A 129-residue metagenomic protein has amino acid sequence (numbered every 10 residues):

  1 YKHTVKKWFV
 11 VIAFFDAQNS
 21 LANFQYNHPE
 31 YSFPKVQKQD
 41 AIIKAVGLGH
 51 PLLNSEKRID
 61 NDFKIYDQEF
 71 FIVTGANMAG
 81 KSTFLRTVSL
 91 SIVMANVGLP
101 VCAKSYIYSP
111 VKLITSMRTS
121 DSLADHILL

Functional and structural regions predicted by a protein language model:
Y1-A76, F84-L113: Alpha-helical coupling/stalk and coiled-coil linker elements that connect catalytic or binding modules and transmit
K81: Conserved lysine of the Walker
I114-L129: Flexible beta-alpha connector loops of hexameric P-loop NTPases
